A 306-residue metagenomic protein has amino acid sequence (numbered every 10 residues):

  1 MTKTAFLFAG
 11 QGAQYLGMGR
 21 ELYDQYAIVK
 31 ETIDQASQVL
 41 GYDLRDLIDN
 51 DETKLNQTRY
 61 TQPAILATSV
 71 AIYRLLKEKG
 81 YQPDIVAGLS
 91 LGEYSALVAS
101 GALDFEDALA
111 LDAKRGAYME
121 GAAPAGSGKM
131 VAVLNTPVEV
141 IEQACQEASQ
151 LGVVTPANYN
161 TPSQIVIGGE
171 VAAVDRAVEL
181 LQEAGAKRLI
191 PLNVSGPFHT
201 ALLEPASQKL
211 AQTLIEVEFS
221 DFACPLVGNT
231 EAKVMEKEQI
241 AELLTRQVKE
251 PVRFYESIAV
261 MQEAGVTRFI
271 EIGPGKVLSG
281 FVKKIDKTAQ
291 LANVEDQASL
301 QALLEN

Functional and structural regions predicted by a protein language model:
T2-V140, R188, R268-Q297: FabD-like malonyl-/acyl-CoA
G12-A13, G101-E242, R246-V248: Alpha/beta catalytic cores of group-transfer enzymes, especially the acyltransferase/condensing modules of polyketide
T61-P63, P197, P251: Glycine-rich phosphate/pyrophosphate-binding beta-alpha loops
K77, Q182, Q262-G265: Non-catalytic positions within long, well-ordered alpha-helices that form the structural scaffold/packing of enzyme
P191-V194, Q262, E295: Short glycine-rich catalytic loops that host catalytic nucleophiles or stabilize transition states across multiple
K249-V266: A short, acidic, amphipathic alpha-helical segment used as a generic capping/interface helix at domain edges
L300-N306: Short, charged, surface-exposed secondary-structure boundary motifs
